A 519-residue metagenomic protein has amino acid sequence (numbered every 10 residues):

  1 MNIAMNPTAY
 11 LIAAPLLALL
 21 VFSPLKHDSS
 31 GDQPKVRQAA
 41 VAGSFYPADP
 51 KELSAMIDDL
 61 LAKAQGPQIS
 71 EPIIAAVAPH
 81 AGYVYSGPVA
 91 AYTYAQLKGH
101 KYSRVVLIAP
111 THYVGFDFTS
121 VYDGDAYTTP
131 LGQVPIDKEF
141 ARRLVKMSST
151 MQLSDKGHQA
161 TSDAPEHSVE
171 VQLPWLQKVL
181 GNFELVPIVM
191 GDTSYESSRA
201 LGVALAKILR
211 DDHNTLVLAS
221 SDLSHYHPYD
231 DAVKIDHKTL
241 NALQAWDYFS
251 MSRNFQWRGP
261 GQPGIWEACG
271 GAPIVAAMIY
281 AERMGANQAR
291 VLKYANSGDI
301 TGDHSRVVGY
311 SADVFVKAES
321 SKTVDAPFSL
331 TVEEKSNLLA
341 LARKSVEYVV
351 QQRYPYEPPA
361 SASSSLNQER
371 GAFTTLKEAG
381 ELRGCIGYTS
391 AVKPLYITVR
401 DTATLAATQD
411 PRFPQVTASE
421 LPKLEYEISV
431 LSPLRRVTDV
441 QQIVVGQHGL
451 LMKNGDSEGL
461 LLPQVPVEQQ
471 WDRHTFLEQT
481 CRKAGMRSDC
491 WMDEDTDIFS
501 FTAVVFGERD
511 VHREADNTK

Functional and structural regions predicted by a protein language model:
M1-M5: N-terminal secretory signal peptides that target proteins for export/translocation
P7-T8, I12-P34: Bacterial Sec-dependent signal peptides at the C-terminal "C-region" and cleavage site
D32-I279, R283-G285, Y294-T301: Active-site histidine-anchored catalytic micro-motif
I73-I74, E170-L173, Y310, E369-T374: Short glycine-rich loop/turn motifs
W175, P187, Y310-A312, I498-S500: Conserved hydrophobic/aromatic beta-strand scaffold that supports enzyme active sites
L180-E184, I279-R290, S321, R353 (+2 more regions): Short helix-capping/linker segments at secondary-structure and domain boundaries
A286, V291-V324: Long, Lys/Arg- and hydrophobic-enriched amphipathic alpha-helices
K322-K519: Basic nucleic-acid-binding interfaces
